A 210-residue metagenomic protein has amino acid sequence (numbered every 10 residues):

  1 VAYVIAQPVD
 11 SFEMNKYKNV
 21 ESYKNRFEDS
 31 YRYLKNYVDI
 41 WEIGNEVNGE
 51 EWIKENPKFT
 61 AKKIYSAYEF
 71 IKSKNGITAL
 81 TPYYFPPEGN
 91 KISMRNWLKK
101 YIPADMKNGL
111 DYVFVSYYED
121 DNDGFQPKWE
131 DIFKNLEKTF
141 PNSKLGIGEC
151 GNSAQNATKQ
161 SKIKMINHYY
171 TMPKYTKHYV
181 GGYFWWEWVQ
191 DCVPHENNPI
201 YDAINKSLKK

Functional and structural regions predicted by a protein language model:
V1, Y33-Y37, S66-T78, M106-G109 (+2 more regions): A structural motif corresponding to the C-terminal end of an alpha-helix and its immediate exit/capping segment
V1-G89: Substrate-binding cleft and catalytic face of glycoside hydrolase catalytic domains, especially the flexible beta-alpha
A2-P8, V38-D39, N45, P82-Y84 (+3 more regions): Aromatic- and acid-rich polysaccharide-binding/catalytic face of secreted or lumenal carbohydrate-active enzymes
Y3, E13, F114, K206-K209: N-terminal secretory signal sequences
S11-Y23, N48-I53, P57, Y83-N96 (+3 more regions): Acidic-and-aromatic substrate-binding clefts and catalytic sites of carbohydrate-active enzymes
N19-Y33, N90-A104, I163-P173: Short, acidic/polar
R26-D29, F59, S66, D131-N135 (+1 more regions): Alpha-helical elements of Rossmann-like donor-binding domains used by nucleotide-donor carbohydrate transfer enzymes
V38-D39, K144-K210: Substrate-binding cleft of secreted/luminal carbohydrate-active enzymes
